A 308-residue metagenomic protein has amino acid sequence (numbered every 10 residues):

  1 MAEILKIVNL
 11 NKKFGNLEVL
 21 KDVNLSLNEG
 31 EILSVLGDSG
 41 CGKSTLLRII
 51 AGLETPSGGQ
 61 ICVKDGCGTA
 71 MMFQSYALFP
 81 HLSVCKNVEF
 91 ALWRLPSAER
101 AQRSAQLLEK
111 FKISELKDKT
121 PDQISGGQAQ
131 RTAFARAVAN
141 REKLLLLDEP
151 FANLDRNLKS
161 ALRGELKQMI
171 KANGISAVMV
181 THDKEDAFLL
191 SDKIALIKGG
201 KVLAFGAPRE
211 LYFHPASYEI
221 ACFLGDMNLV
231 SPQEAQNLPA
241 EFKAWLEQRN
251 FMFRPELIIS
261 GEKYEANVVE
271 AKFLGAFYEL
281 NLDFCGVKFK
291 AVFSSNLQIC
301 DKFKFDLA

Functional and structural regions predicted by a protein language model:
S34, G68-A77, V178: ABC nucleotide-binding domain signature
L36-D38: The feature captures the beta-strand-to-loop junction immediately N-terminal to the Walker
A51: Helix-to-loop junction immediately C-terminal to a conserved catalytic motif
T55-Q60, G199: Conserved coupling/switch loops of ABC nucleotide-binding domains, chiefly the family-specific signature
G59-G68: Conserved ABC transporter NBD signature motif
A70, S83-A216: ABC ATPase nucleotide-binding domains
P239-A308: Non-catalytic connector elements of ABC transporters
